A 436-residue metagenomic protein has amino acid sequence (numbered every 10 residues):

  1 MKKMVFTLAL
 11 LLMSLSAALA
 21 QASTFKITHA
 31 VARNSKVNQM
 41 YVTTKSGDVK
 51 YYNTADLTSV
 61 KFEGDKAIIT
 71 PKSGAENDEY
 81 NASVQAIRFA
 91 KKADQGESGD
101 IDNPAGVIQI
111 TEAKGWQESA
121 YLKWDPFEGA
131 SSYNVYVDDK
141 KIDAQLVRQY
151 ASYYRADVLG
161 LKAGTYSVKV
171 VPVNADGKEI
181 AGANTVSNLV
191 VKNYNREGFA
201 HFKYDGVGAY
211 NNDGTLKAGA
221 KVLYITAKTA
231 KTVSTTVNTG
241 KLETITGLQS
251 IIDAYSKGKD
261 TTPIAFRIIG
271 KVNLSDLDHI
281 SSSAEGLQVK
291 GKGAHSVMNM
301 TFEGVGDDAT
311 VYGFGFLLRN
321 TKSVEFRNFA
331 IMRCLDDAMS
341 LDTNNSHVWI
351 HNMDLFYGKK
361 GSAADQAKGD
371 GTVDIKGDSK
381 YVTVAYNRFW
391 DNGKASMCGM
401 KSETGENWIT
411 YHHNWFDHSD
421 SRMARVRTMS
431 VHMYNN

Functional and structural regions predicted by a protein language model:
Q21-G99: Compositionally biased alpha-helical segments
G96-G129, G177-K192: Pro/Thr/Ser/Gly-rich low-complexity, intrinsically disordered linker/stalk tracts
S132-V135: Short beta-strand elements bearing conserved aromatic residues within extracellular beta-rich modules
D143-S152: Short beta-strand segments within Ig-like beta-sandwich modules, predominantly Fibronectin type-III
A156-G182: Beta-strand-rich modules
F199-A265: Acidic Gly/Asp/Thr-rich repetitive segments characteristic of extracellular carbohydrate-active and adhesion proteins
G240-T261, L277-T301, T310-R327, M332-N345: Extracellular beta-strand-rich solenoid/capping regions of secreted or surface-exposed proteins that bind or remodel
M298-D308, K322-R333, N345-G361, G371-T372 (+3 more regions): Right-handed parallel beta-helix
